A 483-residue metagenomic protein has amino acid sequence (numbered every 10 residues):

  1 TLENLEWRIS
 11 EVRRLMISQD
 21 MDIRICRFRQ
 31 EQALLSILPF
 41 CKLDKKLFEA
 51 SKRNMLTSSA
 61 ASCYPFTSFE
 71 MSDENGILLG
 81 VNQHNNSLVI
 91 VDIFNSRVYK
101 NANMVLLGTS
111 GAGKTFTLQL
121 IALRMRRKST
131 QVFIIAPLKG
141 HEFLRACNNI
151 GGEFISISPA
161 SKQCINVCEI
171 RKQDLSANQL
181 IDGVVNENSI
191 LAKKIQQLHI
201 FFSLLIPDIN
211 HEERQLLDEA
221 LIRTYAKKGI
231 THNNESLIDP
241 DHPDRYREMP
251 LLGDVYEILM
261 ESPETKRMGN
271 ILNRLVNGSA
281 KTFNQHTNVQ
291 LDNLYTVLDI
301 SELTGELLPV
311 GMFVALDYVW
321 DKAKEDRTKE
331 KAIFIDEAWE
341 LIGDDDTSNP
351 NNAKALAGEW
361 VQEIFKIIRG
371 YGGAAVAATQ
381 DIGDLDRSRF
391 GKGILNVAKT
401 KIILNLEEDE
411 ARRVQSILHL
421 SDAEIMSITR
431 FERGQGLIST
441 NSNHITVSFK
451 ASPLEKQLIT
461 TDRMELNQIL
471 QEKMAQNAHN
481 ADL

Functional and structural regions predicted by a protein language model:
T1-A50, S87-L118, A122-L123, T130 (+10 more regions): Accessory regions of macromolecular translocation/handling assemblies
Q32-V89, N95, K139, L144 (+6 more regions): P-loop NTPase motor domains
V105-F116, A122-L138, E142-S156: Phosphate-binding active sites in nucleotide-utilizing proteins
G151-I155, F390-I403: A short helix-turn-beta junction within AAA+ P-loop NTPase domains corresponding to the substrate/partner-engaging
S161-E169, E408-I417: Conserved AAA+ ATPase core "coupling" helix
T379: H-loop/switch region of ABC-family ATPase nucleotide-binding domains
G383-D386, I394: Conserved H-loop
T429-T460, N467-I469: Charged, low-complexity C-terminal accessory regions
